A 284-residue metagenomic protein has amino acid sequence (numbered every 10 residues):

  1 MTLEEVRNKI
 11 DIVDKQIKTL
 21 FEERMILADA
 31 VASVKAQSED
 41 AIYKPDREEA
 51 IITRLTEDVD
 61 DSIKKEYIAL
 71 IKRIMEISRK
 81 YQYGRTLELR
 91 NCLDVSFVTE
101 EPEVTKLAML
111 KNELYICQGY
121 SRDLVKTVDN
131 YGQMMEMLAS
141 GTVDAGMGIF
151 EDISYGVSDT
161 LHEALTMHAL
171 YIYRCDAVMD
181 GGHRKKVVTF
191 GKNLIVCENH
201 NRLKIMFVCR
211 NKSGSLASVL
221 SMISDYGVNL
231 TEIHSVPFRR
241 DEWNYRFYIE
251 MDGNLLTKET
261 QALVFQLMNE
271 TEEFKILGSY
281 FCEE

Functional and structural regions predicted by a protein language model:
M1-E284: Domain-level signature for soluble enzymes in the chorismate/prephenate branch of the shikimate pathway
